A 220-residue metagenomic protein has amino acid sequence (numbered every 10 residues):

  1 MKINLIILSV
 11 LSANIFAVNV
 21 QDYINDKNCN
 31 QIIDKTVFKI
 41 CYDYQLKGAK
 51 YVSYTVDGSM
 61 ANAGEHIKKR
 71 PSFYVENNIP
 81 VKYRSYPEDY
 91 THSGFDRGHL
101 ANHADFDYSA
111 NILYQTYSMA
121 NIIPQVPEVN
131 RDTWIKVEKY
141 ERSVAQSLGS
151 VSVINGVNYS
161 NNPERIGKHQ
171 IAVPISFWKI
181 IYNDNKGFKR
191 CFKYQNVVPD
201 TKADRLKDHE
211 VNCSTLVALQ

Functional and structural regions predicted by a protein language model:
M1-L8: Sec-dependent signal peptide recognition, specifically the positively charged N-region followed immediately by
S12-A13: N-terminal signal peptide c-region/cleavage motif recognized by signal peptidases
N28-C29, V37-Y42, K168-H169, W178-Y182: Short, surface-exposed beta-strand/loop micro-motifs that present aromatic residues
I32-D96: Short, His- and charge-rich active-site/binding loops that engage polyanionic ligands
I79-Q220: Domain-level detector of nuclease and nuclease-like folds in predominantly extracellular/periplasmic contexts
